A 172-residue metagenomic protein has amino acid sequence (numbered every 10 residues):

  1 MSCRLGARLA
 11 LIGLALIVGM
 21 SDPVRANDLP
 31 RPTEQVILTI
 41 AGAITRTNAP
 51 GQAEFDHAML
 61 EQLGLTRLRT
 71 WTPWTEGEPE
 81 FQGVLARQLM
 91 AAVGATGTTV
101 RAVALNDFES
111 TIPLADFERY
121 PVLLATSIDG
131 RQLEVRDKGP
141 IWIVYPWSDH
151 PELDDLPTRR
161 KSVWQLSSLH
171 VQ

Functional and structural regions predicted by a protein language model:
M1-L5: N-terminal secretory signal peptides that target proteins for export/translocation
R8-L9, R69: Short hydrophobic/aromatic segments of transmembrane alpha-helices and their interfaces
A10-G19: Bacterial N-terminal signal peptides
P23-Q172: N-terminal intrinsically disordered, low-complexity segments enriched in P/E/S/T
